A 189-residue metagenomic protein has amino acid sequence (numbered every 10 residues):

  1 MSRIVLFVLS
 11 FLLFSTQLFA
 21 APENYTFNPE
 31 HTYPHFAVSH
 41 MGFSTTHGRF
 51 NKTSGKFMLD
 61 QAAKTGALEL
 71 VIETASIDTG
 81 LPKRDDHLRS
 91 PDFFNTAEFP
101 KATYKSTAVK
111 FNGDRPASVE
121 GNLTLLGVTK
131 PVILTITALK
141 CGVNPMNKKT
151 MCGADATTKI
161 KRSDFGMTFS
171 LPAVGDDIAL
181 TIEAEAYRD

Functional and structural regions predicted by a protein language model:
M1-S2: N-terminal secretory signal peptides that target proteins for export/translocation
V5-Q17: Bacterial N-terminal signal peptides
A20-D189: Low-complexity, acidic/polar, glycine-enriched regions of mature
